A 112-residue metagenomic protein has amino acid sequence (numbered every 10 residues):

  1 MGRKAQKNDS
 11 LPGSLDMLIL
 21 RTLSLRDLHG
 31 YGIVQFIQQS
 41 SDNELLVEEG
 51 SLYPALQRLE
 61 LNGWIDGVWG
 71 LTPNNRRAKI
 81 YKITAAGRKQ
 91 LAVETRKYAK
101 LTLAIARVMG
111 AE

Functional and structural regions predicted by a protein language model:
M1-G13, E94: Intrinsically disordered, low-complexity serine/threonine- and proline-rich regulatory segments
D9-S51: N-terminal helix-turn-helix DNA-binding core of bacterial DNA-binding proteins
L52-L59: Basic amphipathic alpha-helical segments that dock to polyanions
E60-R77, K82: Beta-hairpin "wing" of winged helix-turn-helix
I83-G87: Accessory beta->alpha helical hairpin/"wing" motif in late/C-terminal subdomains of nucleic-acid enzymes
R88-E112: Amphipathic alpha-helical dimerization/coiled-coil segments that flank or bridge DNA-binding/regulatory modules
